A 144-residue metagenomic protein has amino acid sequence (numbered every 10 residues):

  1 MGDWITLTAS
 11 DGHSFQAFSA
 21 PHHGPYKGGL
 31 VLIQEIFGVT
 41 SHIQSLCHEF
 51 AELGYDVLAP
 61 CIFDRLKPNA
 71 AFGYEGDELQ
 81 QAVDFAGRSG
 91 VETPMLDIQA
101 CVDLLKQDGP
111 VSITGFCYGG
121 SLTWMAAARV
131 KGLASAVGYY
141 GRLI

Functional and structural regions predicted by a protein language model:
M1-I144: N-terminal cap/leader regions of alpha/beta-hydrolase-fold enzymes, predominantly small-molecule hydrolases
